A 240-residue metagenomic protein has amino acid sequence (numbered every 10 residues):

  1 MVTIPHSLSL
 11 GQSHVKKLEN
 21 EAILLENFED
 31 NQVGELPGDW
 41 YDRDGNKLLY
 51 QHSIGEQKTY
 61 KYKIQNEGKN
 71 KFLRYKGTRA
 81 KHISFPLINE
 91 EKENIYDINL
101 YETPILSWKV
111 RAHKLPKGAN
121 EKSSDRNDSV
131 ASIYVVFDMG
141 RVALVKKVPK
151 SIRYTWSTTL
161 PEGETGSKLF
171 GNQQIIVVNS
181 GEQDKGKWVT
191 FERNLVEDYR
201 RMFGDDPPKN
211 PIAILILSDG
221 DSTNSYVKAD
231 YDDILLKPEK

Functional and structural regions predicted by a protein language model:
L8-Q51: Extracellular carbohydrate-recognition regions
F28, I214, D232-L236: Extracellular beta-strand elements of beta-rich domains used for carbohydrate recognition/degradation or cell-matrix
K58-S84: Short carbohydrate-recognition loop motifs
L87-L106, E182-K185: Extracellular/lumenal carbohydrate-interaction signature centered on repeated Trp-anchored short motifs
E102-H113, I214-S218: A short beta-strand element within beta-rich, extracytoplasmic domains of secreted/secretory-pathway proteins
H113-K187, V227-D230: Extracellular ligand-binding interfaces
D128-I133, G171-I175, G181, K185-S225: Extracellular beta-strand ligand-recognition surfaces/modules
D219-K240: Short terminal or interdomain "cap/linker" segment that borders an active site or interface and mediates
